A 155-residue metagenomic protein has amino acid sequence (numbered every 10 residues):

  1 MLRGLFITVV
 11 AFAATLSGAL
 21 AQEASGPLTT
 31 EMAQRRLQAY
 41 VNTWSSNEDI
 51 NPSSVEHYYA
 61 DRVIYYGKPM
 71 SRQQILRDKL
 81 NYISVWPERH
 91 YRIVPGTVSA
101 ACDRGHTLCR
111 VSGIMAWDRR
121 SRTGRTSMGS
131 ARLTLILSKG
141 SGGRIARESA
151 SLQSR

Functional and structural regions predicted by a protein language model:
M1-G4: Positively charged n-region of N-terminal signal peptides that target proteins for export
I7-T15: Bacterial N-terminal signal peptides
L20-D49, S53, H57-D61: Short, low-complexity N-terminal intrinsically disordered segments enriched in polar/charged residues
S45, M115-S121, L137-K139: Beta-strand elements of well-folded, non-transmembrane domains
S53-R92: Short solvent-exposed beta->alpha transition segments
R62-I64, M70-S71, A116-D118, L152-S154: Solvent-exposed loop/turn segments at secondary-structure junctions within structured extracellular/periplasmic domains
L80-T123: Surface-exposed, charged secondary-structure patches
M128-R155: Short beta-strand edge/turn micro-motifs at domain boundaries
